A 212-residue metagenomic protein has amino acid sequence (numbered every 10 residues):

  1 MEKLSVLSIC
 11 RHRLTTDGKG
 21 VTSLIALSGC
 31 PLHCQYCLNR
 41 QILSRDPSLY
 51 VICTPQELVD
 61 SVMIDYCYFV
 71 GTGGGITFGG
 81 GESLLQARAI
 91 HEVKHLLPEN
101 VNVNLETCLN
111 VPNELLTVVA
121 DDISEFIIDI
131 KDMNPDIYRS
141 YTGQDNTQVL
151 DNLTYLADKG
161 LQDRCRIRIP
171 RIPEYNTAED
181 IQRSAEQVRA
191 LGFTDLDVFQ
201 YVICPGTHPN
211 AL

Functional and structural regions predicted by a protein language model:
M1-V51, I64-V70: N-terminal [4Fe-4S]-dependent radical SAM core
I9, L27, R40, P55 (+3 more regions): Fold-independent oxyanion-binding glycine-rich loops and adjacent beta-strand/coil segments at enzyme active sites
R40, A211-L212: Short glycine/proline- and charge-enriched loop/turn segments that cap or connect secondary-structure elements
S48-I52, G80-S83: Short gly/ser-rich anion-binding loops that grip negatively charged ligand groups
M63-C67, T72-G75, G79-N210: Conserved AdoMet/S-adenosylmethionine-binding subsite of the radical SAM
